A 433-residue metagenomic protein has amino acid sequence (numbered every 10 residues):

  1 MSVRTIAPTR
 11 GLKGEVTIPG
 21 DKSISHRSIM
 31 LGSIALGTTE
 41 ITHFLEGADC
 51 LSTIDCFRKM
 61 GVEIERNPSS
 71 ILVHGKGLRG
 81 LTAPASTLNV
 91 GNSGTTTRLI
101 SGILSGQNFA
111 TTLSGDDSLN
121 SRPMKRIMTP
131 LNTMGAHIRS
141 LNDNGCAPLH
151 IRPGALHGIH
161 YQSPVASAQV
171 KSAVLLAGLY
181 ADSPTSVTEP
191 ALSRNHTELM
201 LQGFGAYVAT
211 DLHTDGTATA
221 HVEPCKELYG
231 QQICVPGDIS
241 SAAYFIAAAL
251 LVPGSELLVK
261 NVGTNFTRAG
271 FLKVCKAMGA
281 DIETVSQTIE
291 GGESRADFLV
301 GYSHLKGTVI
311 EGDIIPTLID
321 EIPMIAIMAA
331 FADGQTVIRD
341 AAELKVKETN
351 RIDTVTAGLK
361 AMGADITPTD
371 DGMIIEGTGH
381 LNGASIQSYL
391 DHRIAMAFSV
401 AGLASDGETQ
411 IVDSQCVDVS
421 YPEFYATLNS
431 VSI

Functional and structural regions predicted by a protein language model:
M1-I433: Structural preference for solvent-exposed beta-strand-turn elements and adjacent flexible terminal/loop segments within
